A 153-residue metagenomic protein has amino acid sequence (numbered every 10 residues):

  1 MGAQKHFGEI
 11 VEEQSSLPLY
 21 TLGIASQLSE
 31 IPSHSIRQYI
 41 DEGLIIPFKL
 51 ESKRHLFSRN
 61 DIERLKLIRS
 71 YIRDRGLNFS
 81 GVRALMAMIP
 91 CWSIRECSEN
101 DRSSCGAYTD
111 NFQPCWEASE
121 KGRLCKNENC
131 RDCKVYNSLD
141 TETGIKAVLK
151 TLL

Functional and structural regions predicted by a protein language model:
G2-L22, Q27, I46-S52, R59-L153: Arg/Lys-rich, alpha-helical DNA-contact motif
S33-S52: Major-groove DNA-recognition helix of helix-turn-helix-type DNA-binding domains
I36-Y39, F57, L65: Conserved hydrophobic/aromatic packing and binding residues within compact polymer-binding modules
